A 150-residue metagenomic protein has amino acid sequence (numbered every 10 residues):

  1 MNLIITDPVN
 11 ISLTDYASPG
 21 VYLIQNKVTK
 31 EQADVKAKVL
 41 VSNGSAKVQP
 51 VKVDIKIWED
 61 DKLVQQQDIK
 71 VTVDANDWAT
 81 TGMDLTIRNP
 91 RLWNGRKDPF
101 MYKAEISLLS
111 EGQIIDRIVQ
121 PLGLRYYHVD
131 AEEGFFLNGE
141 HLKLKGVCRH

Functional and structural regions predicted by a protein language model:
M1-H150: Secreted/periplasmic carbohydrate-active enzymes, especially glycoside hydrolases
